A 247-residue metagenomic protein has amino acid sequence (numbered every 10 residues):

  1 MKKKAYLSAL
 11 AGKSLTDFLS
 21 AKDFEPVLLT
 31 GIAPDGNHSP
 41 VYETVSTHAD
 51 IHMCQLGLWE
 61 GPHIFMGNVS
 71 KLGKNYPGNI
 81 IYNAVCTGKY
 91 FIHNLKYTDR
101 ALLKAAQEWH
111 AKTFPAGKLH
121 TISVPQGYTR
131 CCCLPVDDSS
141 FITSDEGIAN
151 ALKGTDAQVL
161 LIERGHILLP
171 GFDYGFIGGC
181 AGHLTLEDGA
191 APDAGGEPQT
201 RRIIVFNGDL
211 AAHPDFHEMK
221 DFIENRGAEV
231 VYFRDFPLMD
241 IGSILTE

Functional and structural regions predicted by a protein language model:
M1-E247: Histidine/cysteine-enriched polar flanking segments
